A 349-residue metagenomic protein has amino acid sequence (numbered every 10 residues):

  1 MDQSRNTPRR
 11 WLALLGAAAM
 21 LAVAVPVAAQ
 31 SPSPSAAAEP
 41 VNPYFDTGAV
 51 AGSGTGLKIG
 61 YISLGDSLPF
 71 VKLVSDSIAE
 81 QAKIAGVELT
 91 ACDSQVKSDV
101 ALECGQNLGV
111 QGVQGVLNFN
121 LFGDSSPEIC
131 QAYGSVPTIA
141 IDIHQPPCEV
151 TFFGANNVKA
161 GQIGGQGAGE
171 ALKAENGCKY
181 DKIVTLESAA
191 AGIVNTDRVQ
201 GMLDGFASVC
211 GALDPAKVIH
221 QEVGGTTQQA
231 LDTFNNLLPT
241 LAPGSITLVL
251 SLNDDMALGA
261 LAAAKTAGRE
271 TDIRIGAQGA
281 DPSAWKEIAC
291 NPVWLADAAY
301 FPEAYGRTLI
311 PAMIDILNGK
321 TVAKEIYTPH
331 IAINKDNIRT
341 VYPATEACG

Functional and structural regions predicted by a protein language model:
M1-K58, Y133-V136, A347-G349: Short, low-complexity disordered leader/linker segments with a strong preference for bacterial N-terminal type II
P32-L57, L186-A190, V194, F206 (+1 more regions): Hinge/cleft segment of the Venus flytrap/periplasmic-binding protein
P34-S77, Q81, T90-E103, N107 (+5 more regions): Extracytoplasmic "Venus flytrap"
N42, A101, F152-D181, D197 (+3 more regions): Hydrophobic alpha-helical segments within soluble ligand-binding/sensing domains
N42-T47, L89-G112, I219-L241, M256-G259: Structural motif
F70-I84, A160-G167, I193-L213, Q229-T233 (+3 more regions): Short, solvent-exposed amphipathic alpha-helices that sit in or adjacent to ligand/effector-binding or catalytic
N118-T138, M202, I219-E287: Hydrophobic alpha-helical
G123-K159, C178, K182, L186 (+3 more regions): Flexible loop/hinge segments that line or gate small-molecule binding clefts
